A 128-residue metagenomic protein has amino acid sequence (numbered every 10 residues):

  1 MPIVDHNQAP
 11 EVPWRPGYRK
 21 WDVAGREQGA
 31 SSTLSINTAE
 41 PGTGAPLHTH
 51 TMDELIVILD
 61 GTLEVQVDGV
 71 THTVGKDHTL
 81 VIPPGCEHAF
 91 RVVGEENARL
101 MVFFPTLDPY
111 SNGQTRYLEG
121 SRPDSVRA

Functional and structural regions predicted by a protein language model:
M1-S31, T115-A128: A short, N-terminal "cap"/entry segment at the start of jelly-roll beta-barrel domains of the cupin/DSBH fold
Y18, L34, D53: Short coil/loop residues immediately preceding or within conserved phosphate-binding loops of NTP-utilizing enzyme
R19, T43, T51, V70 (+3 more regions): A generic "binding-loop/recognition-motif" signal
L34-N37, V81, E95-N112: A short hydrophobic beta-strand segment most commonly corresponding to one strand of the jelly-roll/cupin
L34-T49: Conserved short histidine dyad/triad with adjacent acidic residue
L47, V65-Q66, I82, H88-E95: Short beta-strand His + acidic residue motifs that chelate non-heme Fe in jelly-roll/DSBH and cupin folds
D53-L63, D68: Glycine- and acidic-residue-biased ligand/ion/polar-headgroup-sensing regions
G69-P84: Short acidic-glycine-tyrosine-enriched beta hairpin
